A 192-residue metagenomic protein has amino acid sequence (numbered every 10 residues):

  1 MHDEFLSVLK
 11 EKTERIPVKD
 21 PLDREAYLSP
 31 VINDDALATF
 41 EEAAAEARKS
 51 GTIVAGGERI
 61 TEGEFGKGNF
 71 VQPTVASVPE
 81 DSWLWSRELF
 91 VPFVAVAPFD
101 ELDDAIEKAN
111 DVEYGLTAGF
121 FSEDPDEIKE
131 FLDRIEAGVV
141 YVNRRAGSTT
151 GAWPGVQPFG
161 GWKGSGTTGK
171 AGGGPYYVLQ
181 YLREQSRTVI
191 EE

Functional and structural regions predicted by a protein language model:
M1, T39, E127: Short phosphate-engaging motifs
M1-L6, D81-W85: Short helix-loop capping/hinge motifs at secondary-structure junctions, enriched in acidic/polar residues
K12-V18, S29, G63-E192: Conserved C-terminal structural/oligomerization subdomain of aldehyde/semialdehyde dehydrogenase
D23-S29: Short linear capping/connector segments at secondary-structure termini
V31-F40: Short beta-strand to alpha-helix junction loop
A43-S50: Helical element adjacent to the flavin cofactor pocket in flavoenzyme catalytic cores
S50-T61: Short secondary-structure junctions
